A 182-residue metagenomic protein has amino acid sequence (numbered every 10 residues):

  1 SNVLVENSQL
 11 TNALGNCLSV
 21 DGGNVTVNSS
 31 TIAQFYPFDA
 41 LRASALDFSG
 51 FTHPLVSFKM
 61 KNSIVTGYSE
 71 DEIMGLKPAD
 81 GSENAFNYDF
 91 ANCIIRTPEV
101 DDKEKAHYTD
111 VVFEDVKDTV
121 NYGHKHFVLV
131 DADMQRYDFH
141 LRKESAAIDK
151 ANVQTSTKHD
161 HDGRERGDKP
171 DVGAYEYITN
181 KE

Functional and structural regions predicted by a protein language model:
N2-D138: Predominantly extracellular beta-rich ligand-binding scaffolds that present long acidic/polar faces for carbohydrate
Q135-E182: Surface beta-loop-beta hairpin patches that serve as ligand-binding interfaces in beta-rich domains
